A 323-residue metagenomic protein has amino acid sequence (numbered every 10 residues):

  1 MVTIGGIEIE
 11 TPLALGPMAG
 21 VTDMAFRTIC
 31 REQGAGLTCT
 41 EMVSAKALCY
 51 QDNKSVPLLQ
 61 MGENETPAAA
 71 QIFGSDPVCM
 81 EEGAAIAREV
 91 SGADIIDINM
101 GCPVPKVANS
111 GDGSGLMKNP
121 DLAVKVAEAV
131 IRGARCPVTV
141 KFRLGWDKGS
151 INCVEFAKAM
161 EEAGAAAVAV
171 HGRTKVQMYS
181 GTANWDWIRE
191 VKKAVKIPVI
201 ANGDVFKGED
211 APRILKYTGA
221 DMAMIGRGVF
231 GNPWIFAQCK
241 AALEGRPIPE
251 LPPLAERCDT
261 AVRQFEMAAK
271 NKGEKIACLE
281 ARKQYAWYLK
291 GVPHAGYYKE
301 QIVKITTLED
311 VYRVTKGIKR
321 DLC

Functional and structural regions predicted by a protein language model:
M1-C323: Flavin-dependent oxidoreductase catalytic cores
